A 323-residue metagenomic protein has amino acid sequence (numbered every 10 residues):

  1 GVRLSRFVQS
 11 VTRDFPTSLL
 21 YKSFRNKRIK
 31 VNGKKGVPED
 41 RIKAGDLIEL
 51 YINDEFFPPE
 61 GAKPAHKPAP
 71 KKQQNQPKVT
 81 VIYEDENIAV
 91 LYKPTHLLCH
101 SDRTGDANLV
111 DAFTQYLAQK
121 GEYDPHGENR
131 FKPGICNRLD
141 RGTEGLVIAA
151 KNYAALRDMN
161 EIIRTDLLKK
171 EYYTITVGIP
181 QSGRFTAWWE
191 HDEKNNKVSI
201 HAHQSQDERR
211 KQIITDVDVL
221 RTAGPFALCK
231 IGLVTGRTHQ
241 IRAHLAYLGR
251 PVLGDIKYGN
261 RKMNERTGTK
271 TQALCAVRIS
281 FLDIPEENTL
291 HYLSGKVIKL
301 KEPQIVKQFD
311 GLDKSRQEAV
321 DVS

Functional and structural regions predicted by a protein language model:
G1-S323: RNA pseudouridine synthases
